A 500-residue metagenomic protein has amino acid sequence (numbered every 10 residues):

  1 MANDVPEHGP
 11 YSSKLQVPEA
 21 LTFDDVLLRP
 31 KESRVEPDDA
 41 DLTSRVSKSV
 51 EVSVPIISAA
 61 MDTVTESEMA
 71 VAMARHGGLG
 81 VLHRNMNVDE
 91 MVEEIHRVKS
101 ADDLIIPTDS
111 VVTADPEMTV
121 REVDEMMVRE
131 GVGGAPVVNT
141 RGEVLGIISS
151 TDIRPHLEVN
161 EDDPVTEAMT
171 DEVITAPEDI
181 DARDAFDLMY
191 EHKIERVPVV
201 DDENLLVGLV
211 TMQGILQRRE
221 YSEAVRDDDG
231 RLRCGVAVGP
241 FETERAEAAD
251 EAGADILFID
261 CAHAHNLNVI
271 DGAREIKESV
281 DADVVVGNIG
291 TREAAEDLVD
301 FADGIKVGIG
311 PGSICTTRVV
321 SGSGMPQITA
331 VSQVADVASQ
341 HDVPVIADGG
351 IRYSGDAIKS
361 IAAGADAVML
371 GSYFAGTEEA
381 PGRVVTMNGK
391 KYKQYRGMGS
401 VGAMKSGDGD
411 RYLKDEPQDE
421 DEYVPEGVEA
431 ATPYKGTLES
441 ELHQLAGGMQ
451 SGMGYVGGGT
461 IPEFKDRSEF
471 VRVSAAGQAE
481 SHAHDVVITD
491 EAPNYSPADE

Functional and structural regions predicted by a protein language model:
M1-R29, A114, P177, G322-A347 (+1 more regions): Alpha/beta catalytic cores of nucleotide-metabolism and tRNA/nucleoside-modifying enzymes
E36-D38, N87-H96, L157-E158, D162 (+6 more regions): Active-site-adjacent beta->alpha loops and helix N-cap segments on the catalytic face of soluble alpha/beta enzymes
A40-V52, A59-M61, V92-M126, V138-N139 (+5 more regions): Bateman/CBS regulatory modules and CBS-like beta-alpha motifs in cytosolic regions of diverse proteins
S49-S58, I106-V111, D227-A237, E275-G290 (+2 more regions): Short beta-strand/loop segments at the ligand-binding rim of alpha/beta enzyme cores
E68-A70, E244-A252, I289-V307, I351-A367: Catalytic cores of alpha/beta
G77-L79, E251-L257, S279-A282, D300-G304 (+3 more regions): Glycine-enriched alpha-helix->loop->beta-strand junction motifs that scaffold or abut catalytic
V81, A114-D115, M127, G133-I147 (+6 more regions): Cytosolic beta-strand hydrophobic patch enriched in CBS
L82-N87, E93, V132, P136 (+5 more regions): Short beta->alpha transition motifs characteristic of CBS
